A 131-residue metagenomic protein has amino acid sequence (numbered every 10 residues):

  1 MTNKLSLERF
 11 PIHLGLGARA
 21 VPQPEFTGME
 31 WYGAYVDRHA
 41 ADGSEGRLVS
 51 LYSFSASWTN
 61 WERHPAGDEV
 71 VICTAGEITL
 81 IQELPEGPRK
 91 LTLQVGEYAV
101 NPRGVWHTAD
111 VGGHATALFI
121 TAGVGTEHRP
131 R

Functional and structural regions predicted by a protein language model:
M1-L14, T108-R131: Double-stranded beta-helix
M1-W61: A short, N-terminal "cap"/entry segment at the start of jelly-roll beta-barrel domains of the cupin/DSBH fold
R38, W58-P65, Q82-E83, K90-L91 (+1 more regions): Short histidine-centered beta-strand/loop micro-motifs that create catalytic or ligand/metal-coordination sites
G46, G67-V70, H114-A115: Short, surface-exposed beta-edge/turn micro-motifs
T59-N60, G76-Q82, E97-Y98: Short beta-strand segments in beta-sandwich/barrel cores
P65-L80, I120: Short, conserved beta-strand element in jelly-roll/cupin
P85-R103: Short acidic-glycine-tyrosine-enriched beta hairpin
